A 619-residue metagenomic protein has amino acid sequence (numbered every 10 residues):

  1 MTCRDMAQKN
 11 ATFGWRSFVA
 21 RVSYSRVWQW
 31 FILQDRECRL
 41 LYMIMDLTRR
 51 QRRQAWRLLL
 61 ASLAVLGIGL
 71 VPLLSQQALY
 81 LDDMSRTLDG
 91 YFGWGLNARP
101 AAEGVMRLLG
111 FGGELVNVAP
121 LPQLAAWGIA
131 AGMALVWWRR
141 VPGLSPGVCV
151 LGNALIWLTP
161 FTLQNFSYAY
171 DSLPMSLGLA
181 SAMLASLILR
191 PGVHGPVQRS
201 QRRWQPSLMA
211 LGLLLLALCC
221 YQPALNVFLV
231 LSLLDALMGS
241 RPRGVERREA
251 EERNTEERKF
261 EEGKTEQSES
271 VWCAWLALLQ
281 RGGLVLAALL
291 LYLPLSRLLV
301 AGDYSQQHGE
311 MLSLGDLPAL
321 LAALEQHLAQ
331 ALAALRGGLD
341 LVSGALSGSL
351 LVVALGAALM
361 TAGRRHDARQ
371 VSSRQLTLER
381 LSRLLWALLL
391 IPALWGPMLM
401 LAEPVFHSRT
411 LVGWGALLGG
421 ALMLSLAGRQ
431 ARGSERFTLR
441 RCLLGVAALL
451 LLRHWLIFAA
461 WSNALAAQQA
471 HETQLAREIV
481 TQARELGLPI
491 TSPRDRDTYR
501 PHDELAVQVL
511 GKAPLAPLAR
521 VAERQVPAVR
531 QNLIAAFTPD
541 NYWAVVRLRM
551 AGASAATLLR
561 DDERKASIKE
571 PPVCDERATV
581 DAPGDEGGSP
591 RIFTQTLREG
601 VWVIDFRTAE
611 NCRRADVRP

Functional and structural regions predicted by a protein language model:
G14, F18, V22-I68: Start-transfer (signal-anchor) and selected internal transmembrane alpha helices of multi-pass inner/ER membrane
F31, D35-R52, H194-R202, R241-A277 (+1 more regions): Membrane-interfacial, low-structure loops and terminal tails that flank and connect transmembrane helices in multi-pass
I44-L96, P100, M106, G110-V150 (+6 more regions): Intrinsically disordered, polar/acidic, low-complexity terminal segments
G67-L124, A130, L151-N153, A169 (+6 more regions): Transmembrane catalytic cores of multi-pass membrane glycosyltransferases and polysaccharide-assembly enzymes
V136-V141, S186-H194, L233-P242, G356-R369 (+1 more regions): Structural signal for the C-terminal ends of transmembrane alpha-helices and the immediately following loop
G152-P160: Short helix- or helix-capping micro-motifs that position conserved polar/aromatic residues at function-defining sites
S176-P196, M209-L213, L231-S232, A236-M238 (+2 more regions): Specific aromatic-rich, kink-prone transmembrane helix
A427-I457: Signature aromatic-anchored transmembrane alpha helix within multi-pass, membrane-resident enzymes that catalyze glycan
